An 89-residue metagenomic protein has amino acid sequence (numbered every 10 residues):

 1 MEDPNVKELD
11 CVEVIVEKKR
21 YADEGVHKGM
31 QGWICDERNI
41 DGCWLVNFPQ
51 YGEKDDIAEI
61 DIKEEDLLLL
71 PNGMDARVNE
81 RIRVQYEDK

Functional and structural regions predicted by a protein language model:
E2-D3, K7-V78, Q85-E87: Basic/aromatic-rich interaction segments and small domains that mediate binding to polyanionic partners
